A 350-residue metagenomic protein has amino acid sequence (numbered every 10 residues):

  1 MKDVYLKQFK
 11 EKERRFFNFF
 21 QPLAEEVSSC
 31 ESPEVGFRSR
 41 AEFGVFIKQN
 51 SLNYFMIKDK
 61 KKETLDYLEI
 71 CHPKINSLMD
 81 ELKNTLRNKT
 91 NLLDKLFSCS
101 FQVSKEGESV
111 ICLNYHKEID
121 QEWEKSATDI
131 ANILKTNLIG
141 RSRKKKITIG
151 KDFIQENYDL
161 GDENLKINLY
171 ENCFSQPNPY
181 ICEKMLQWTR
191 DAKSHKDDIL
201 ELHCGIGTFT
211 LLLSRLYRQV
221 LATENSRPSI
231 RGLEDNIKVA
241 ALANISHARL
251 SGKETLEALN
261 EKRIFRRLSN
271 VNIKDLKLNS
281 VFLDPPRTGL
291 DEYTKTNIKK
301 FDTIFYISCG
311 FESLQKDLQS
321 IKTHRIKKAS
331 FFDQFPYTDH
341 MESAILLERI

Functional and structural regions predicted by a protein language model:
M1-D94, K105-E106: Extended interfacial segments that mediate partner engagement and assembly in macromolecular machines
K7, E118-I350: Rossmann-like S-adenosyl-L-methionine
V27-E34, S98-Q102, R143-K146, S330-Q334: Short, solvent-exposed loop/turn elements at beta->coil junctions and helix N-caps that rim active or binding pockets
S39, F43-V45, L96-S98, T128 (+2 more regions): Intrinsically disordered, low-complexity glycine/charged-rich regulatory or linker segments that flank or connect
S39, S109, D197: Nucleotide donor/acceptor-binding cores
F46, G107-H116, K166-L169: Short, aliphatic-rich beta-strand segments
N53-F55, V110, F305: General beta-strand recognition
K58, F101-V103, L113-Y115, S142 (+1 more regions): Short, structured patches in soluble enzyme cores that scaffold and shape functional sites
